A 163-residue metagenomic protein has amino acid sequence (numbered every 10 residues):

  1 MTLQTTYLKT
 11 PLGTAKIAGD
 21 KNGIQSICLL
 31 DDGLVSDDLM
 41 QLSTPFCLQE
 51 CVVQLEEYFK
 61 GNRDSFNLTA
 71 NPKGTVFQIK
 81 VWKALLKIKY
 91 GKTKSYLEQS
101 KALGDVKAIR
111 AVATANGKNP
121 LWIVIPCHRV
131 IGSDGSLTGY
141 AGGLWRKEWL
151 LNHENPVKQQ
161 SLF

Functional and structural regions predicted by a protein language model:
M1-K107, H153-F163: Basic nucleic-acid-binding alpha-helical/helix-turn surface characteristic of O6-alkylguanine DNA
Y7, N119-P120: Short loop/turn motifs at secondary-structure junctions and domain boundaries
Q25, R110, W122: Glycine-centered loop/turn positions within well-structured domains that cap or flank conserved ligand/cofactor-binding
L85, V112-K118: Major-groove recognition helix of helix-turn-helix-like DNA-binding domains
R110-A113, E148: Active-site phosphate/pyrophosphate- and oxyanion-stabilizing loops and adjacent acidic/basic residues in soluble
I123-V130: Short Lys/Arg-enriched helix C-cap and helix-to-coil transition segments that create basic nucleic-acid-contact patches
S133-F163: …primarily DNA-binding HTH/wHTH and HhH modules…
